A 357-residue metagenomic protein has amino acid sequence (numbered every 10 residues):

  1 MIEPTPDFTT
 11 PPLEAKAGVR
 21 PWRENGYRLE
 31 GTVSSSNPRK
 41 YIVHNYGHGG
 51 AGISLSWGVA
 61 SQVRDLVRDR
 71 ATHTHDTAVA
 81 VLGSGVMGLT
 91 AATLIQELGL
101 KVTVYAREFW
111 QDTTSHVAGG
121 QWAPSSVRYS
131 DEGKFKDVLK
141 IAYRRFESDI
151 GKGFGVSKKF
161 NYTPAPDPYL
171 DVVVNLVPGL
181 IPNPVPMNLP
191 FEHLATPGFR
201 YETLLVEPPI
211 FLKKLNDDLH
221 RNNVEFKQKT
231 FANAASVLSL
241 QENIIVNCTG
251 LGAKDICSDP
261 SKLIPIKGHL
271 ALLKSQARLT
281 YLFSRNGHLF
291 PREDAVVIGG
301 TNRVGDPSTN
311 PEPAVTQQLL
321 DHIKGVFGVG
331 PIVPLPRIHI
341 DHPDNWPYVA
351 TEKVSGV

Functional and structural regions predicted by a protein language model:
M1-P38, G47, I53-L55, S61 (+8 more regions): Active-site substrate-recognition segment that forms the wall of the catalytic cavity or substrate channel
R39-H48, R128-E132, G155-N161, I181-K214 (+3 more regions): Helix-loop-beta segment of a Rossmann-like dinucleotide-binding subdomain
R64-A71, I150, V224, F327-P331: Short, hydrophobic alpha-helical segments
R68-T72, T93-T103, N216-E225, Q241: Secondary-structure boundary elements
G120-A195: Dinucleotide-binding Rossmann-like beta1-alpha1 core, especially the glycine-rich loop that anchors the ADP
D137-R145, K214, Q318-H322: A non-catalytic, amphipathic alpha-helix used as a structural packing/dimerization or gating element in enzyme scaffolds
N223-Q228, I244-L251: Loop-centered beta-sheet repeat module
S236-I244: Core beta-strand elements of the Rossmann-like FAD/NAD(P) dinucleotide-binding domain in flavoenzyme oxidoreductases
